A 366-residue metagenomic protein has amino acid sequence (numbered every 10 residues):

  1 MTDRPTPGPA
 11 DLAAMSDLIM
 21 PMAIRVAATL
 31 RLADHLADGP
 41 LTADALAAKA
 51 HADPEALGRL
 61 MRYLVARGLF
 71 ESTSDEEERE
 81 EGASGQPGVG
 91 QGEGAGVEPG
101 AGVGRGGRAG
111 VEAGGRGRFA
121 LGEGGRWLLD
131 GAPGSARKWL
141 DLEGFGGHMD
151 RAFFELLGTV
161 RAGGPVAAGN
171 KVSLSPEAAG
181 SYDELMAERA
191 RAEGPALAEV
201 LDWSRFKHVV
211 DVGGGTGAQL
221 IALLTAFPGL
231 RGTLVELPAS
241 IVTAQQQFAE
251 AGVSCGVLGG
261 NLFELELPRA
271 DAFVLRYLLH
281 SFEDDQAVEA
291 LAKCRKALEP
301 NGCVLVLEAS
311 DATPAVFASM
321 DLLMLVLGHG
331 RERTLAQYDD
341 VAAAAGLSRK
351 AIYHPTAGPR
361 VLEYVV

Functional and structural regions predicted by a protein language model:
M1-E81, W203, H208, V212-V366: Alpha-helical subdomain
A14-A27, D34-H35, K49, E55-E80 (+1 more regions): Conserved Class I S-adenosyl-L-methionine-dependent methyltransferase catalytic core
T73-R116: Intrinsically disordered, low-complexity terminal tails and inter-domain linkers enriched for S/T/G/P/D/E
